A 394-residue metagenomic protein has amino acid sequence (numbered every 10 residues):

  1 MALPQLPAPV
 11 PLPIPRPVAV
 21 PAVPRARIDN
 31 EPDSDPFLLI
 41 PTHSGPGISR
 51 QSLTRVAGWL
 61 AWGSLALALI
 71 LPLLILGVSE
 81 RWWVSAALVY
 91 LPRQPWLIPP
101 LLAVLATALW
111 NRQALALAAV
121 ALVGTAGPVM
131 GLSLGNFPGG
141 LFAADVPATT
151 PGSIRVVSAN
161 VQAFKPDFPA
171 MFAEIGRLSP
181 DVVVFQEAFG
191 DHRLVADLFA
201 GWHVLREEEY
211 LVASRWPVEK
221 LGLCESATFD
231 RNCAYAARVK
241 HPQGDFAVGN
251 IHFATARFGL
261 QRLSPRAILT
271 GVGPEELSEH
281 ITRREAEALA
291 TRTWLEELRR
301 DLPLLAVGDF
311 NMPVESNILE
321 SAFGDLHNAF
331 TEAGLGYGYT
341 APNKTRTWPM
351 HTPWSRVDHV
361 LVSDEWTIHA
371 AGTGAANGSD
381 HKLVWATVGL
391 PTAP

Functional and structural regions predicted by a protein language model:
A2-D197, T392-P394: N-terminal, active-site-proximal structural segment of metallo-dependent hydrolase catalytic domains
G152, V156, Q162-R177, V182-P394: Soluble catalytic domains of enzymes that build or remodel membrane lipids, polysaccharides, and related
